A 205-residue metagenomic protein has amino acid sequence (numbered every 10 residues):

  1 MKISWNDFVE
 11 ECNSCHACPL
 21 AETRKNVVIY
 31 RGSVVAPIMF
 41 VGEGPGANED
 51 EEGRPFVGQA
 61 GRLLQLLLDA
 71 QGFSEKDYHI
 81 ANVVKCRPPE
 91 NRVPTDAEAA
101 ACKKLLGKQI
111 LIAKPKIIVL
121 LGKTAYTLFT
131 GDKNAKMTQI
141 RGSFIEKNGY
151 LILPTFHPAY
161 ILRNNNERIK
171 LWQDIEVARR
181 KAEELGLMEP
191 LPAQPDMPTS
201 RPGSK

Functional and structural regions predicted by a protein language model:
M1-R201, K205: A polyanion-binding, active-site-adjacent surface
